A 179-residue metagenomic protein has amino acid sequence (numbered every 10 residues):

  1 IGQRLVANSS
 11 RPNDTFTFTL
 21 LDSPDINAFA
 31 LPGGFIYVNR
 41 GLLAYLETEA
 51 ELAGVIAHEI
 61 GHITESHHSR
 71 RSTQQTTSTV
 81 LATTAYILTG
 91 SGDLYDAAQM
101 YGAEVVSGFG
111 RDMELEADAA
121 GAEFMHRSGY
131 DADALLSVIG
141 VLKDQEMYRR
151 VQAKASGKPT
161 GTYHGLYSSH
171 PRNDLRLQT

Functional and structural regions predicted by a protein language model:
I1-T179: A Zn2+-metalloprotease active-site environment signal
